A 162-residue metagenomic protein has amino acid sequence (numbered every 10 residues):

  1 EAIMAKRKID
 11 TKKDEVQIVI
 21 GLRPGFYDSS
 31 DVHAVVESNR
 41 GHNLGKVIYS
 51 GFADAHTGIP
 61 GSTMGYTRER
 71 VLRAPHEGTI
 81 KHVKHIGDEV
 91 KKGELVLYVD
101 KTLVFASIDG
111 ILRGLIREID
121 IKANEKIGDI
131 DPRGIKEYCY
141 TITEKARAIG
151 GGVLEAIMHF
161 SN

Functional and structural regions predicted by a protein language model:
E1-N162: Well-ordered secondary-structure scaffolds
